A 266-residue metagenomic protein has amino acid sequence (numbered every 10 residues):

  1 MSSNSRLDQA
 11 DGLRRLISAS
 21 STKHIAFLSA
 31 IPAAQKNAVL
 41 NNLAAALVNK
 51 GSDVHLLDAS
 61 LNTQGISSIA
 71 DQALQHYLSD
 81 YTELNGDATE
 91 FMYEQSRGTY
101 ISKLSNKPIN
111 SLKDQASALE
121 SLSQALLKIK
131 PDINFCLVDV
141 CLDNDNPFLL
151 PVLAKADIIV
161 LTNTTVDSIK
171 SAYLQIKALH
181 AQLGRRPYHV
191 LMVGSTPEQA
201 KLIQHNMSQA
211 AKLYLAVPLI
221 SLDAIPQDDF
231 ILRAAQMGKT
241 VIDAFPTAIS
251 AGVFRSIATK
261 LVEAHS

Functional and structural regions predicted by a protein language model:
M1-A34, A38-V39, A46, D87: Extreme N-terminal, non-catalytic leader segments that precede Walker-type/kinase nucleotide-binding cores
S2-A10, Q236-S266: NTP-binding/hydrolysis catalytic cores, primarily Walker-type P-loop NTPases
A26, D53-L57, V160: Conserved beta-strand elements of the Class I
L28-I31, A59-P131, Q236-M237: P-loop/Walker-type NTP enzyme "switch/lid" segment
N37-L61: A conserved segment at the C-terminal end of the G1
L61-T63, N106-I109, N144, T165-D167 (+2 more regions): Conserved nucleotide-binding/hydrolysis micro-motifs of P-loop NTPases
Q124, K128-P131, F135-D223: Conserved catalytic-core segment of NTP-binding enzymes
S208, L213-I242, F254: Beta-strand-loop-alpha "switch" segments that mediate conformational coupling across diverse proteins
